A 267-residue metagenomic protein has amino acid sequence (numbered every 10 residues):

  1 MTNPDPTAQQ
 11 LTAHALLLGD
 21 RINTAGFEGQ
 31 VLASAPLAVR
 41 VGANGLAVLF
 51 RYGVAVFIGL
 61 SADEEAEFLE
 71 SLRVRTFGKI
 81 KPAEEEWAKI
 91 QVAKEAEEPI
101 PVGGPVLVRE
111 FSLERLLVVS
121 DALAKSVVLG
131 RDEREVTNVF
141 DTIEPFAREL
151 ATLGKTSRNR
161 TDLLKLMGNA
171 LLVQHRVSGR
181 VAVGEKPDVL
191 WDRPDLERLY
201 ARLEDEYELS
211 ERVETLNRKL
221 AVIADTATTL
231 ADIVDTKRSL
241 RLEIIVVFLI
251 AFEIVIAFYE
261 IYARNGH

Functional and structural regions predicted by a protein language model:
M1-F111: Short Lys/Arg-enriched alpha/beta "domain-start" segment
A8-A25, Q30-A33, L113-R134, Y200-A201 (+2 more regions): Short secondary-structure boundary segments
D63, L123, V127, L172: Charged, alpha-helix-enriched surfaces in structured cytosolic catalytic cores of large nucleotide-utilizing machines
E70-F77, R134, N138-D141, G179-A182: Short, intrinsically disordered, mixed-charge
F77-I80, E144, T215: Residue-level signal for secondary-structure boundary elements
A96-L164: Juxtamembrane/interface alpha-helical elements of multi-pass membrane proteins
A147, A151-V255, Y259-R264: Membrane-associated alpha-helical segments
